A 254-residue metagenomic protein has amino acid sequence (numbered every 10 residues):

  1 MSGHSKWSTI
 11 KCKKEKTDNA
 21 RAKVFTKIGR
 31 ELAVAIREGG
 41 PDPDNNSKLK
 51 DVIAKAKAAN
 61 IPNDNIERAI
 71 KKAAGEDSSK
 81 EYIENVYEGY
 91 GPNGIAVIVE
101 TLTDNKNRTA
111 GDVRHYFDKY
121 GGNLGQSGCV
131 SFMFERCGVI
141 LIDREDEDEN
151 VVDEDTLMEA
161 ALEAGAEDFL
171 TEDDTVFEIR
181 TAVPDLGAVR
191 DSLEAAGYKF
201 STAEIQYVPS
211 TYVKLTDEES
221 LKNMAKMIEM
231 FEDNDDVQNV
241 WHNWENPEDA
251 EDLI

Functional and structural regions predicted by a protein language model:
M1-D143, D185, H242: N-terminal cationic and glycine-rich segments that engage phosphates or anionic surfaces
D143-I254: Positively charged, low-complexity, intrinsically disordered RNA-binding extensions
